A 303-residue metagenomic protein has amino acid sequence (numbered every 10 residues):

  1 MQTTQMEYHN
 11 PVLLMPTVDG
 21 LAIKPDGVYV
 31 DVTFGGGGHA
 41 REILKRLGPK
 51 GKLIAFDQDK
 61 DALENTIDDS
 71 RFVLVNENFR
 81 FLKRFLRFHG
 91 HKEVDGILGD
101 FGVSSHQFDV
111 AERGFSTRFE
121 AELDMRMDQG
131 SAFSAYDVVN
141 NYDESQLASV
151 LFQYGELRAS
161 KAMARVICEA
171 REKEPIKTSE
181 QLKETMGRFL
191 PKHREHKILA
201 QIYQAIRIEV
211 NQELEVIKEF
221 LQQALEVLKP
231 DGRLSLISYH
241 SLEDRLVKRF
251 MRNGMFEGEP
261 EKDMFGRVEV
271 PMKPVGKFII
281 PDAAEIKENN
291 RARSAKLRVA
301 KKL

Functional and structural regions predicted by a protein language model:
M1-L303: S-adenosyl-L-methionine-dependent methyltransferase catalytic core, i.e., the SAM/SAH-binding region
